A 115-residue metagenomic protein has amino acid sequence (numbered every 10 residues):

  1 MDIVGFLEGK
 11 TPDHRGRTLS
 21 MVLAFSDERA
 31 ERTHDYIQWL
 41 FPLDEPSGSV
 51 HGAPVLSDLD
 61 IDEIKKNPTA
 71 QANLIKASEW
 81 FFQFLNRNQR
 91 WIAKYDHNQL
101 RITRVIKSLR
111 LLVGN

Functional and structural regions predicted by a protein language model:
M1-R90, N98, I106-L109: N-terminal leader regions that mediate targeting or early regulatory function
K94: Ligand-binding pocket scaffold of soluble enzyme catalytic domains
